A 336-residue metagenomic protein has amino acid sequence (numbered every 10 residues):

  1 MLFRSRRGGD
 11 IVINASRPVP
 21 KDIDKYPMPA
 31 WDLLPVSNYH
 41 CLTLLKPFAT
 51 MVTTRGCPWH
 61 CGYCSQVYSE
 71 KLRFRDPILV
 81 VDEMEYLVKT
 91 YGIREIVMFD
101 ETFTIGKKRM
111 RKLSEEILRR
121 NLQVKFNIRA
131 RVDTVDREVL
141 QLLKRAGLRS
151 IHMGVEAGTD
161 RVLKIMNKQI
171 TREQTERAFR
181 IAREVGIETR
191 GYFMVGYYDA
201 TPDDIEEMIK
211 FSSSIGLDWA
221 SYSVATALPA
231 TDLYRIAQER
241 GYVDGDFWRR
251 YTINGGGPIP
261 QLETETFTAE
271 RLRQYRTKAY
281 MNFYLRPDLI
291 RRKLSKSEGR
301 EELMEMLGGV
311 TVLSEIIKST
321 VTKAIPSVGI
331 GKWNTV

Functional and structural regions predicted by a protein language model:
M1, D232-R235, Y242-V336: Radical SAM enzyme core and accessory elements
M1-D22, V224-A230: Glycine-rich beta-alpha loop elements in corrinoid/cobalamin-binding modules across cobalamin-dependent enzymes
F3, D24, M28, D82 (+5 more regions): Generic alpha-helical structural context detector
R17-V36, L233-G255: Mobile, glycine-enriched helix-loop/loop "lid" segments at the mouths of ligand-binding/catalytic clefts that gate
M28-Y192, Y197, P202-D203, K210: Radical SAM [4Fe-4S] cluster-binding motif and immediate context
K210-W219: Basic phosphate/pyrophosphate-binding loop/patch that engages nucleotide-derived ligands
